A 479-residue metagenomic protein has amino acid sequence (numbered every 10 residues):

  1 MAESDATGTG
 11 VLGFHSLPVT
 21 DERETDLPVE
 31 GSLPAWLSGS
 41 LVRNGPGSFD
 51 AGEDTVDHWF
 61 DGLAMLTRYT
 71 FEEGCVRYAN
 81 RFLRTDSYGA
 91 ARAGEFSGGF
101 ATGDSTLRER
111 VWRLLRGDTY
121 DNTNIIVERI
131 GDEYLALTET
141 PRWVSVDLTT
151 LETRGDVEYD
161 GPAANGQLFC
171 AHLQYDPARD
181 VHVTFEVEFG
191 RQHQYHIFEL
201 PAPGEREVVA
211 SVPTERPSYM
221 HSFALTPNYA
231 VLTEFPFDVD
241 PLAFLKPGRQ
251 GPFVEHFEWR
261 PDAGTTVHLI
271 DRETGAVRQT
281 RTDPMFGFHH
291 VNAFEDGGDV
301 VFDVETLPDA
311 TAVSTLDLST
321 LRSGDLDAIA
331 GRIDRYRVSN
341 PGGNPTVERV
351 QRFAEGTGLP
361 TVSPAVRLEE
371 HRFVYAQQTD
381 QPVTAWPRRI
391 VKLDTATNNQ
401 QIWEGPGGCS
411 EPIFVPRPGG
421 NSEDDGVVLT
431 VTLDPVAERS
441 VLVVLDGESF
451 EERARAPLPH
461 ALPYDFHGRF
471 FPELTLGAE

Functional and structural regions predicted by a protein language model:
M1-E479: Beta-propeller domains
